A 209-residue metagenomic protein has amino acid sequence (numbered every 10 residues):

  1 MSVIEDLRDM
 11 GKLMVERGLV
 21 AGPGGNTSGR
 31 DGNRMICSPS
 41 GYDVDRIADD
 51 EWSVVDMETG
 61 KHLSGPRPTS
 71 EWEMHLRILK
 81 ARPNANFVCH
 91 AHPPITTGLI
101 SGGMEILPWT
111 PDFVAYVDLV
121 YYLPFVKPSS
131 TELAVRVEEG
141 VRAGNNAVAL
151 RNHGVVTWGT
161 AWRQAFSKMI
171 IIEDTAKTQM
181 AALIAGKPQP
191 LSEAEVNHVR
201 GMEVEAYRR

Functional and structural regions predicted by a protein language model:
M1-R209: Glycine-rich flexible loops
